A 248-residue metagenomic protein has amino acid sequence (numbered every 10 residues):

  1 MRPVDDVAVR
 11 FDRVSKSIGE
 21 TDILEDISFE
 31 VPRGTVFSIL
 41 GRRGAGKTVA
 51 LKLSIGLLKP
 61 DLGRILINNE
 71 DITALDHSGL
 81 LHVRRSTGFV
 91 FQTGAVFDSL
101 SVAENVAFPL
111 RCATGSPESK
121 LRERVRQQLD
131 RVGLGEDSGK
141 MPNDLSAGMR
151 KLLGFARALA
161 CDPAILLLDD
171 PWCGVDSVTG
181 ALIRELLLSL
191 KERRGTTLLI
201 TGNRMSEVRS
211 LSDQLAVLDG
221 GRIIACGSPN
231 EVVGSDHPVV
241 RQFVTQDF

Functional and structural regions predicted by a protein language model:
I55: Helix-to-loop junction immediately C-terminal to a conserved catalytic motif
D71, E118-D137, L188: Conserved ABC ATPase "signature" region
I72-G88, E118, V232-S235: ABC ATPase NBD coupling module
M141-L145, M149: Conserved ABC ATPase signature
D162: Conserved catalytic motifs of ABC-family nucleotide-binding domains
G202-N203: H-loop/switch region of ABC-family ATPase nucleotide-binding domains
